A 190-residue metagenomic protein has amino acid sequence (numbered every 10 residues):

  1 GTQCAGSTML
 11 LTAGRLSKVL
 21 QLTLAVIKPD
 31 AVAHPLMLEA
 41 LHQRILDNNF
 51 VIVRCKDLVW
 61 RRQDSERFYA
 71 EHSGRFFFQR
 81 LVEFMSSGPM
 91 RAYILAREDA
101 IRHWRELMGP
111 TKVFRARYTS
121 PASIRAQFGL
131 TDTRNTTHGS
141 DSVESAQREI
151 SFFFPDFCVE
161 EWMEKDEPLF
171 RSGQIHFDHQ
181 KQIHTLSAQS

Functional and structural regions predicted by a protein language model:
G1-S190: Non-catalytic terminal and connector segments of soluble metabolic enzymes
